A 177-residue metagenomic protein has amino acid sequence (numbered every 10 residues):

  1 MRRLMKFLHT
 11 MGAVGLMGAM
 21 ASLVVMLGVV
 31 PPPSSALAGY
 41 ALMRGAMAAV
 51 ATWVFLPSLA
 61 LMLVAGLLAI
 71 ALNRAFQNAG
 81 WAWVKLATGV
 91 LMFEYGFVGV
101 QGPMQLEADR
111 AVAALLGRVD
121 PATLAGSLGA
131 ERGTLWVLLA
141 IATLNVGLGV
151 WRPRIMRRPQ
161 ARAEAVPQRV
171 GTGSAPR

Functional and structural regions predicted by a protein language model:
M1-R177: Polytopic transmembrane helical bundles with strong interfacial aromatic enrichment
